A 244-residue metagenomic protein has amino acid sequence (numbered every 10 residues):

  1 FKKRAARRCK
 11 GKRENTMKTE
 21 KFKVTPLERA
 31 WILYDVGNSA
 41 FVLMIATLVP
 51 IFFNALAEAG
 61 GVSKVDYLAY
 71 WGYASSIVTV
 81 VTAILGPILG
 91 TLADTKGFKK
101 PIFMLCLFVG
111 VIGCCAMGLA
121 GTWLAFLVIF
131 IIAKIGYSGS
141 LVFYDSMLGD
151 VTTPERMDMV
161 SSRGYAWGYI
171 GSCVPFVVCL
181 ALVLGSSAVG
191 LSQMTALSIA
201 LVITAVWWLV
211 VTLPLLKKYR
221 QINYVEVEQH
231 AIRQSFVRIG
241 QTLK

Functional and structural regions predicted by a protein language model:
K18-R29, R220-K244: Juxtamembrane intracellular "pre-TM" segments in multi-pass secondary transporters
K21-T79: Helix-loop boundary and gating motifs at the non-cytosolic
A93-L107: Cytoplasmic membrane-interface "Motif A"-like loop-to-helix N-cap segments of 12-TM Major Facilitator Superfamily
L107-T122: C-terminal ends and interior cores of transmembrane alpha-helices in multi-pass membrane transporters/permeases
G113, L124-S140: Hydrophobic core of transmembrane alpha-helices in multi-pass small-molecule transporters, especially MFS/SLC-type
I135-A166: Cytoplasmic helix-loop-helix junction between adjacent transmembrane helices in 12-TM secondary transporters
S161-V183: Glycine-rich segments within core transmembrane alpha-helices of 12-TM secondary carriers
P175, C179-L184, A205-Y224: C-terminal membrane-cytosol helix-exit motif in multi-pass small-molecule transporters
